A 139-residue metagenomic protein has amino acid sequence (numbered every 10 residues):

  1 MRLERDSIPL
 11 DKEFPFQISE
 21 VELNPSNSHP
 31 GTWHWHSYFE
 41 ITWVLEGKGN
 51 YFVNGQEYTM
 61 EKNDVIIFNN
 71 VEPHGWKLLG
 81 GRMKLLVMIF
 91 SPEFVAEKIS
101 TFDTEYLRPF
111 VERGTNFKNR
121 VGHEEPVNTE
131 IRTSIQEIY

Functional and structural regions predicted by a protein language model:
M1-E61, V65, T104-E105, T115 (+1 more regions): Generic protein-terminus/edge-of-domain signal
R2-Q17, P73, K77-Y139: A hydrophobic/aromatic-rich effector-binding and dimerization subdomain of bacterial HTH-type transcriptional regulators
S37, N70-E72: Short beta-strand or tight-loop elements that sit immediately N-terminal to catalytic metal-binding acidic residues
V44-E46, N69, L79: A short, compositionally biased micro-patch
E46-K48, V71, E93: Short loop segments at secondary-structure junctions
T59, V65-F68, G81-K84: A short glycine/small-residue-enriched secondary-structure motif
